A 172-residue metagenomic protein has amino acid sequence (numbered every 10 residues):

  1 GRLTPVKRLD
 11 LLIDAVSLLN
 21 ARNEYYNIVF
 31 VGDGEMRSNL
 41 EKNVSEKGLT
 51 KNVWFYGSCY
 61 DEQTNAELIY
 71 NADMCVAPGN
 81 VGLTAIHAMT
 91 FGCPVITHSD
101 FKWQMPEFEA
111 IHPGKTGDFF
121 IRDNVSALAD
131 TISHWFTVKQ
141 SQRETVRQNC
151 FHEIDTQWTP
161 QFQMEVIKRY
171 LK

Functional and structural regions predicted by a protein language model:
R2-L18, E24, I28, E35-E41 (+1 more regions): A conserved mid-protein helix/loop that constitutes part of the nucleotide-sugar donor-binding site
V31, S38-C59: Nucleotide-activated donor-binding/catalytic signature segment of Leloir-type glycosyltransferases, i.e., the conserved
S58, H98, P113-V125, H134-Q140: Conserved acidic donor-binding segment of nucleotide-sugar-dependent glycosyltransferases
A66, L83-F91, F108-E109: Short alpha-helical segment that forms part of, or immediately flanks, the ligand-binding pocket in carbohydrate-active
E67-N80, C93-P94: Acidic donor-binding loop of glycosyltransferase active sites
P94-W103: Short hydrophobic beta-strand element within catalytic cores of glycosyltransferases and related nucleotide-activated
T137-L171: A charged, aromatic-enriched C-terminal amphipathic alpha-helix characteristic of glycosyltransferases across folds
